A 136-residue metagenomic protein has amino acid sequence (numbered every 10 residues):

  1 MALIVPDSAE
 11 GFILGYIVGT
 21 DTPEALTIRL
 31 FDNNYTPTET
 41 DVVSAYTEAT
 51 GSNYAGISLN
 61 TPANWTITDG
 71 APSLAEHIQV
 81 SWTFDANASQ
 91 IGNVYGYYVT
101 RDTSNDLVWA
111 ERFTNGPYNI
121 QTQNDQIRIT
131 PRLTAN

Functional and structural regions predicted by a protein language model:
M1-Y95, R101-N136: Small cysteine-rich, disulfide-bonded extracellular modules of the LU/uPAR three-finger superfamily and closely related
